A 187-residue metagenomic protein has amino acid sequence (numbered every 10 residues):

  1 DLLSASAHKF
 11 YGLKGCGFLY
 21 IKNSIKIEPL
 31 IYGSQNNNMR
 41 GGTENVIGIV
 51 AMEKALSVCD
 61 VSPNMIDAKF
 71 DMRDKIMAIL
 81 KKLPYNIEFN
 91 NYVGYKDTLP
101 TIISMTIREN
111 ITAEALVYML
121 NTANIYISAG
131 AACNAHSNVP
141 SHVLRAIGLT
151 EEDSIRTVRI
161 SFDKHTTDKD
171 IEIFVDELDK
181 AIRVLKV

Functional and structural regions predicted by a protein language model:
D1-V187: Pyridoxal 5′-phosphate
